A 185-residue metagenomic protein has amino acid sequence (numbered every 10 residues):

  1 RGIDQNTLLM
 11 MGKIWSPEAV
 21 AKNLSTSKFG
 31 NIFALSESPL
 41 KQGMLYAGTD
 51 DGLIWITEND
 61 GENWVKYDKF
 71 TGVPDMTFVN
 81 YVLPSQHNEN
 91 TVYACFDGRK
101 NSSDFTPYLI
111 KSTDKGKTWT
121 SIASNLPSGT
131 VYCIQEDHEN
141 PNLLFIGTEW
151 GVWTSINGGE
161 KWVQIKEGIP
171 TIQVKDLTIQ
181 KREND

Functional and structural regions predicted by a protein language model:
R1-D185: Beta-propeller blade termini and top-face loops
